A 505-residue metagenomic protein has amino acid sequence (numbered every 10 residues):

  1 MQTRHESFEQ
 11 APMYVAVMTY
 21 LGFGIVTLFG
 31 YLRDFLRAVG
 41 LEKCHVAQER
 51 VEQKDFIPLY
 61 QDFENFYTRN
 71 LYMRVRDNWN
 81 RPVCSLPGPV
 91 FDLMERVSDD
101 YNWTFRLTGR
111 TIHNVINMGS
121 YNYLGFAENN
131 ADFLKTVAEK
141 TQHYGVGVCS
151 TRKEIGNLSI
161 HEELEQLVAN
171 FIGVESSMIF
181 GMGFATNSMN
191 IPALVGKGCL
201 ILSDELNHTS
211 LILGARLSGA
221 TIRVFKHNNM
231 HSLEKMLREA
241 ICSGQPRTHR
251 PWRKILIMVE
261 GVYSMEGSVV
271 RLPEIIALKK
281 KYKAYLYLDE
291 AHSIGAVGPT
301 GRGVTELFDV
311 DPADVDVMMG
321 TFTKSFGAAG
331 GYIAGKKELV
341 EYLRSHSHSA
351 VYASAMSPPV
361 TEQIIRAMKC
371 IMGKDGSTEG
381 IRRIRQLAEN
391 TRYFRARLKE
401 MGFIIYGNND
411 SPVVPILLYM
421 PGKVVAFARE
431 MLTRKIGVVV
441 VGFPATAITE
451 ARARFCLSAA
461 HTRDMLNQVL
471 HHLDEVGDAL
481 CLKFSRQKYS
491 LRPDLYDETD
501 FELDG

Functional and structural regions predicted by a protein language model:
M1-V146, A284, A353: N-terminal "arm"/small-domain region of PLP-dependent enzymes with the aminotransferase-like
R69, P89-D92, Y123-K135, E139-Y144 (+5 more regions): PLP-dependent enzyme catalytic core of the Aspartate aminotransferase-like
Y121-N122, R223, H227-L288: Active-site phosphate-binding strand-loop segment of PLP-dependent enzymes
C149-I155, E165-M189, F225: Short loop-beta-helix segment that forms the pyridoxal 5′-phosphate
N190-T209: Conserved PLP-anchoring active-site segment centered on the Schiff-base-forming lysine
K197, L217-G219, Y282, D314: Short, structured coil segments at secondary-structure junctions
V270, E338, P358-N409, V414-G437: Conserved PLP-dependent catalytic core of the aminotransferase class-I/II
T300, E306-Y342: Active-site PLP attachment segment
